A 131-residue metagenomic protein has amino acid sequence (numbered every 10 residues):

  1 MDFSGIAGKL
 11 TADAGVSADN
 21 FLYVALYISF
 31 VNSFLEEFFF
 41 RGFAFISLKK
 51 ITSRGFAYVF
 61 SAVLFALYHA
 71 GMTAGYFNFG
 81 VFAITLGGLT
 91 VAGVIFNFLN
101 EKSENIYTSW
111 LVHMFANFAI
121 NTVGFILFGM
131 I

Functional and structural regions predicted by a protein language model:
M1-S33, K50, M130-I131: Juxtamembrane helix-loop-helix connectors linking adjacent transmembrane helices in multi-pass membrane enzymes
D2-I6, A70-F77, V81, F125-M130: Transmembrane helix-loop junctions in multipass membrane proteins, especially transporters and channels
G15-V24, A44, H69-F77: Short juxtamembrane and helix-loop transition motifs at transmembrane-helix boundaries in membrane proteins
S29-F34, A66, T85-L89: Residue-level hotspots within the lipid-embedded alpha helices of multi-pass solute transporters
F34-F39, F43-A44, L67, G71 (+2 more regions): Active-site His/Glu-centered metal-binding helix of metallohydrolases
L35-F60, E101-N105: Membrane-interface helix/loop boundary segments of multi-pass membrane proteins
A57-A70: Small-polar-interrupted transmembrane alpha-helices in polytopic inner-membrane proteins
V59, F79-I131: Functionally important transmembrane alpha-helices
